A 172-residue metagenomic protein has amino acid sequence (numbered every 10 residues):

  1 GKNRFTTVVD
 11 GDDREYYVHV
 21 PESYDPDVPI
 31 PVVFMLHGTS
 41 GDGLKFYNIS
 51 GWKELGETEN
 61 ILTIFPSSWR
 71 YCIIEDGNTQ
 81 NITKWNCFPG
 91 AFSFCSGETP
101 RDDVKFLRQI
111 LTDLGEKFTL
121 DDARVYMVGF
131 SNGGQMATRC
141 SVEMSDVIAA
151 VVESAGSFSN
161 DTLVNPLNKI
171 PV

Functional and structural regions predicted by a protein language model:
G1-V32, L44-K45, S50, L55-T58 (+4 more regions): A domain-start/cap signature at the N-terminus of enzymes
M35-G38, F65: Structural cue for short, hydrophobic secondary-structure segments
S40-D42: Serine-hydrolase catalytic-loop signature spanning alpha/beta hydrolases and amidase-signature enzymes
N60-S67: A fold-wide structural signal in alpha/beta-hydrolase
S67-D102: Cap/lid segment of the alpha/beta-hydrolase catalytic domain
Y71-E75, F158-V164: A short beta-to-alpha transition loop/helix N-cap that caps and shapes the active-site region
P89-T119, R139: Alpha/beta-hydrolase active-site loop
K169-V172: Catalytic His-Asp charge-relay segment
